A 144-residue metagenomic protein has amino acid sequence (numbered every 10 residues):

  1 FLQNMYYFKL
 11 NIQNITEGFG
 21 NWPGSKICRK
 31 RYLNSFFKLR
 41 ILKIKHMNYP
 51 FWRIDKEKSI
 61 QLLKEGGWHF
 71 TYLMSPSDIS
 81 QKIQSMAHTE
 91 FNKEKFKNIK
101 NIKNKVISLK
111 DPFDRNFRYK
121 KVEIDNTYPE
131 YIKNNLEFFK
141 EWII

Functional and structural regions predicted by a protein language model:
F1-K97: Conserved catalytic core of nucleotide-sugar-dependent glycosyltransferases
K58-S59, L63-I144: C-terminal accessory extensions appended to soluble enzyme cores
